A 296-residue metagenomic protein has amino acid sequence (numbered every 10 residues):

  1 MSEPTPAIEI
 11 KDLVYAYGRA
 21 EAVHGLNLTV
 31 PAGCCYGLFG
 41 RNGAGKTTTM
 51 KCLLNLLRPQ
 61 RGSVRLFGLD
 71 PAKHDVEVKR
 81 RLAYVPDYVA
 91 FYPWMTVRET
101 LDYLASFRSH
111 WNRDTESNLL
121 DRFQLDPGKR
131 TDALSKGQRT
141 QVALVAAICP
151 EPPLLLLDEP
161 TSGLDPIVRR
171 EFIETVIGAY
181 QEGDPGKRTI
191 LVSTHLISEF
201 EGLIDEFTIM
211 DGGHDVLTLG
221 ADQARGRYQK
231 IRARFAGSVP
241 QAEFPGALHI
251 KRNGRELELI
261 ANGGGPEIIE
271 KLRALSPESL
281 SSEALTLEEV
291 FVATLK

Functional and structural regions predicted by a protein language model:
I8, V23-G25, K79: Conserved structural motif at the start of ABC-family nucleotide-binding domains
F39-R41: The feature captures the beta-strand-to-loop junction immediately N-terminal to the Walker
G62-K73, E77-V78: Conserved ABC transporter NBD signature motif
V76, R80, P86-V142: ABC-family P-loop ATPase nucleotide-binding domains
C149-P153: A short, proline-enriched helix->beta-strand linker immediately N-terminal to the Walker B motif in ABC-type P-loop
L155-E159, L164: Catalytic Walker B motif of ABC-type/P-loop ATPase nucleotide-binding domains
E171-G265: ABC transporter nucleotide-binding domain
I260-K296: C-terminal coupling/interaction segments
